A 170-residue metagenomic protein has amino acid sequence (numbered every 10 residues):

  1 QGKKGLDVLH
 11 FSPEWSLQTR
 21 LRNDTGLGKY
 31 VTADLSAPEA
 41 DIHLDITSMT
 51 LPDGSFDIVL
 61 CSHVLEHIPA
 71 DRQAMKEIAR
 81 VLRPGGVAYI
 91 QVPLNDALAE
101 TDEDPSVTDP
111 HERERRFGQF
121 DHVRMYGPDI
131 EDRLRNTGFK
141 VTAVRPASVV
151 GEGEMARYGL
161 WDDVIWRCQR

Functional and structural regions predicted by a protein language model:
K3-S48: Class I SAM-dependent methyltransferase SAM/SAH-binding core
L35, C61, P93-N95: An acidic- and aromatic-residue-enriched active-site/binding cleft used to recognize and process polar
E39, T50-D53, I68-P69: Activation segment
I46-V59: A short acidic, Gly/Pro-enriched loop at the edge of an enzyme's catalytic core that lines a small-molecule cofactor
D57-P69: A short SAM/SAH-binding and catalytic strip from SAM-dependent methyltransferases
P69-I78, R83, V87-R170: S-adenosyl-L-methionine-dependent methyltransferase catalytic module, highlighting the catalytic core
